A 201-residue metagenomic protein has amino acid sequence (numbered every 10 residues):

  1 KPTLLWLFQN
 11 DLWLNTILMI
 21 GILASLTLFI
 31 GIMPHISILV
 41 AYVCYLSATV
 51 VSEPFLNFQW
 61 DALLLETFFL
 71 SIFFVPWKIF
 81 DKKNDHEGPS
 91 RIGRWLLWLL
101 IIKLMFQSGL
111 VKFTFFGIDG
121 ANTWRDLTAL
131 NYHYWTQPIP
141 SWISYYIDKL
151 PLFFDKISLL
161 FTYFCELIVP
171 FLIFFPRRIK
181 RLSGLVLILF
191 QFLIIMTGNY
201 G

Functional and structural regions predicted by a protein language model:
K1-G201: Alpha-helical membrane-anchoring segments
